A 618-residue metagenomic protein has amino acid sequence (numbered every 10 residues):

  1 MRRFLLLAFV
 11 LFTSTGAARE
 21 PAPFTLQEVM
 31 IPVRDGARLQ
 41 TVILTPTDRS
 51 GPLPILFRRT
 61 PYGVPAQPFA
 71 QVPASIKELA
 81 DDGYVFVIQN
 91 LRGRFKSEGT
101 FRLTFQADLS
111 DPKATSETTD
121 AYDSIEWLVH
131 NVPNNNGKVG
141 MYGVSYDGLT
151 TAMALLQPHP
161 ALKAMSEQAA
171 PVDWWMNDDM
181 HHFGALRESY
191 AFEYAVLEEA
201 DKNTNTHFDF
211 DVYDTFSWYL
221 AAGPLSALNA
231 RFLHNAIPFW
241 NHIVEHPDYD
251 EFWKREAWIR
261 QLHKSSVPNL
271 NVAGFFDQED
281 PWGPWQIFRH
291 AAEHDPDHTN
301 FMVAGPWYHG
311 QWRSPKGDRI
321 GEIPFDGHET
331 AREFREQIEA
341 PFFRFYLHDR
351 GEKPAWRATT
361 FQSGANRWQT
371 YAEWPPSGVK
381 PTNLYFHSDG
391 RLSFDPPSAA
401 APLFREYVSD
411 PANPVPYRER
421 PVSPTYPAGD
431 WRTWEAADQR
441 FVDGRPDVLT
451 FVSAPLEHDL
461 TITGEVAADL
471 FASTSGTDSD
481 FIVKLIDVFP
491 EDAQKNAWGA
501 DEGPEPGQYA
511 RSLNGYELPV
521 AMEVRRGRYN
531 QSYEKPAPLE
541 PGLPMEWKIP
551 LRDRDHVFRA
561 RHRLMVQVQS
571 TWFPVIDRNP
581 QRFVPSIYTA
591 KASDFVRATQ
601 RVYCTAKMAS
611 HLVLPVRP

Functional and structural regions predicted by a protein language model:
R19-R49, V452-H458, L539: N-terminal cap/lid segment of alpha/beta-hydrolase-fold proteins
T47-N131, M180, S314-D326, R445 (+4 more regions): Cap/lid segment of the alpha/beta-hydrolase catalytic domain
V72-P73, D81, L103, D111-T118 (+1 more regions): Accessory cap/linker subdomain of secreted extracellular hydrolases
P133-S145: Alpha/beta-hydrolase fold nucleophile elbow
G143-M153: Glycine-rich nucleophile elbow surrounding the catalytic serine of serine-hydrolase chemistry
D211, L220-L225, W312, G317-P618: C-terminal, loop-rich substrate-recognition/catalytic regions characterized by aromatic stacking residues
S265, N271-A273: Short beta-strand/loop motif that positions the catalytic acidic residue of the alpha/beta-hydrolase fold
Q278-W285: Conserved alpha/beta-hydrolase "acid-adjacent" motif
